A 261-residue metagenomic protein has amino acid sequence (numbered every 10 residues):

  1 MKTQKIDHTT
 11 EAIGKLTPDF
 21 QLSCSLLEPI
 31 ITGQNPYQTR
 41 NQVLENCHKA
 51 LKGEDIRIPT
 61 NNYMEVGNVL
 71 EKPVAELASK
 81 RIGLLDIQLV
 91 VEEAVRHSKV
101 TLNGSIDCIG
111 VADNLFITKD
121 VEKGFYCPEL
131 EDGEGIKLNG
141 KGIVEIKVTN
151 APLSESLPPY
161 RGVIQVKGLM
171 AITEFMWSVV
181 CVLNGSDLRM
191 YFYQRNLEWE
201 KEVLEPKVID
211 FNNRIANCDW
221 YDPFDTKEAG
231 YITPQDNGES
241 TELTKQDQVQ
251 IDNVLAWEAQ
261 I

Functional and structural regions predicted by a protein language model:
M1-L70: Charged, glycine-rich intrinsically disordered N-terminal tails and low-complexity linkers that flank
Q34, M64-K72, E198-K201, E205 (+2 more regions): Generic detection of long, well-ordered alpha-helical segments
H48-D55, K72-Q88: A glycine-rich, hydrophobic loop/mini-helix early in the fold
L51-P59, P234-D247: Short glycine/proline-rich turn/loop motifs
M64, K80-I106, G110-N212: Nucleic-acid nuclease catalytic cores
E76, K167, L255: Short alpha-helical basic/polar micro-motif
C218-E242: Long, amphipathic alpha-helical segments that form or neighbor coiled-coils/leucine zippers used for dimerization
E239-I261: Contiguous, amphipathic alpha-helical segments that mediate oligomerization or scaffolding in large protein assemblies
